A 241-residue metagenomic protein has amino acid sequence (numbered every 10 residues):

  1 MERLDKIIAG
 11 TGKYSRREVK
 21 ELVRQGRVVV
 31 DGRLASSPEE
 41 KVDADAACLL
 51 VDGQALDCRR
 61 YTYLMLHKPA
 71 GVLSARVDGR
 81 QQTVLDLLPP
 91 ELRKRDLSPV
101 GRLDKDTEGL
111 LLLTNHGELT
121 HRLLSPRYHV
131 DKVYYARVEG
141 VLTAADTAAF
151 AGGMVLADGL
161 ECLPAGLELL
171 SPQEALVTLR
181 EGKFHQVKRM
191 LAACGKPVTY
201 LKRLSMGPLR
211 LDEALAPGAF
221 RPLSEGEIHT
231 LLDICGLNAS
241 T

Functional and structural regions predicted by a protein language model:
M1-T241: Basic, flexible Lys/Arg- and Gly-enriched helix-loop patches that mediate nucleic-acid binding at interfaces with rRNA
